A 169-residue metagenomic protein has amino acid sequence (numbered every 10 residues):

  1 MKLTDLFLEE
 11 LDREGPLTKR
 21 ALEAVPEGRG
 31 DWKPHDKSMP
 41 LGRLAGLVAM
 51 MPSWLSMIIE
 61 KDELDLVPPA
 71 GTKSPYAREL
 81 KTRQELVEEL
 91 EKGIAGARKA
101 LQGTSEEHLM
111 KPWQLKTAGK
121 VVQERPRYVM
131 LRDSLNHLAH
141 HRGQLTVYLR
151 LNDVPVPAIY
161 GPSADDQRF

Functional and structural regions predicted by a protein language model:
K2-L8, L80-V87, L131-L135: Active-site rim elements
L8-E23, R29-S74, L115-F169: Short, contiguous alpha-helical
M57, L64-T104: Helix-adjacent hinge/juxtasegments
G96-E107, V147, L151-V154: Alpha-helix capping at helix-to-loop junctions
G103-A118: Acidic catalytic patch
